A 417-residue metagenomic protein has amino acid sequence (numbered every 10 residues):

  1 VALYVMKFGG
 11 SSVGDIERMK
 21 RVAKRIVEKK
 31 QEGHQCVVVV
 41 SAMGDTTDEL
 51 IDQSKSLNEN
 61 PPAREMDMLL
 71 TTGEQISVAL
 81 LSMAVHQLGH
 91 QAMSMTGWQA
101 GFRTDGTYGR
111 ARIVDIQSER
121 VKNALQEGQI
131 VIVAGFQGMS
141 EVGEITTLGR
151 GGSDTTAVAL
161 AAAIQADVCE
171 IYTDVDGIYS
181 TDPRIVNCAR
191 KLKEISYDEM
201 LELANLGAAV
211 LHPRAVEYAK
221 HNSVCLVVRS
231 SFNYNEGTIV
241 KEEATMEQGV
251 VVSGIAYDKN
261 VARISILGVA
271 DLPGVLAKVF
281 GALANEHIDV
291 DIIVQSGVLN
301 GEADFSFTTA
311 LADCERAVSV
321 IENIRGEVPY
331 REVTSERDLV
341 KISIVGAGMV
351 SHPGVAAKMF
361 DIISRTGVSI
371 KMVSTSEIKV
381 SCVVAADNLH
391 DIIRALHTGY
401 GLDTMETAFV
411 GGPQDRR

Functional and structural regions predicted by a protein language model:
V1-V216, V383-A385, Y400, T404 (+1 more regions): Nucleotide/pyrophosphate-binding catalytic subdomain
H34, H90, V224, I288 (+1 more regions): Short phosphate-binding/catalytic loops that engage adenosine nucleotides
M43, S231, Q295: Active-site beta-loop-alpha junctions enriched in small/polar residues
V168-Y172, L226-V228, D291, M372: Short hydrophobic alpha-helical runs that function as membrane-insertion/retention elements
L211, N222, N233-T238, C314: Surface-exposed amphipathic alpha-helical tracts and adjacent flexible/coil segments at the periphery of soluble enzymes
A219: Acidic-aromatic/histidine active-site loop/patch
V224-N235, K259: Active-site C-terminal subdomain of aminotransferase-like
G237-R417: A conserved regulatory-domain signal marking ACT and ACT-like small-molecule sensing domains and adjacent regulatory
